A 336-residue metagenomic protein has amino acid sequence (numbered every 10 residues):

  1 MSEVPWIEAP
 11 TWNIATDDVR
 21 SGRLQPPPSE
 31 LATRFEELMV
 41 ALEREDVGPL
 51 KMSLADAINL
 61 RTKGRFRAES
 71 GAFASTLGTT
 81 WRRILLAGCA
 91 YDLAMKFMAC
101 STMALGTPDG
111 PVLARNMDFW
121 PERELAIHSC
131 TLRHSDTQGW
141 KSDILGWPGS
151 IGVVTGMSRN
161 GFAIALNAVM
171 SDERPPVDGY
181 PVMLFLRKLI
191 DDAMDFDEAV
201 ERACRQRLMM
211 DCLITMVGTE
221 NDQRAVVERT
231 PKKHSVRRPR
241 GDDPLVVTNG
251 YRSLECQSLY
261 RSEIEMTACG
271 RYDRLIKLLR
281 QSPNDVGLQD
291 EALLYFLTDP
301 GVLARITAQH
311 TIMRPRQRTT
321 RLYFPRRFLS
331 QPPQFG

Functional and structural regions predicted by a protein language model:
M1-W81, G88, T107-V112, N116-G336: C-terminal, well-structured catalytic/ligand-binding subdomain of enzymes
R82-M95, A99-M103: Short, glycine/charge-rich beta-strand/loop segments that flank catalytic centers and engage negatively charged groups
